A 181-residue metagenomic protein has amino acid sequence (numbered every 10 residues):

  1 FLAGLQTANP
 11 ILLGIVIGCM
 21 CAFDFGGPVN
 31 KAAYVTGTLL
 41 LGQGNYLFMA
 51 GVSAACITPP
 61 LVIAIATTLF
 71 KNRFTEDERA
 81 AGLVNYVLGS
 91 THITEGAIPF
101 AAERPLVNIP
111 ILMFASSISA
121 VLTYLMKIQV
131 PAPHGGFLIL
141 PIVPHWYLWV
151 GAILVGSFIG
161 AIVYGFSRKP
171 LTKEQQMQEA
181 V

Functional and structural regions predicted by a protein language model:
F1-Q178: Pore-lining transmembrane helices
